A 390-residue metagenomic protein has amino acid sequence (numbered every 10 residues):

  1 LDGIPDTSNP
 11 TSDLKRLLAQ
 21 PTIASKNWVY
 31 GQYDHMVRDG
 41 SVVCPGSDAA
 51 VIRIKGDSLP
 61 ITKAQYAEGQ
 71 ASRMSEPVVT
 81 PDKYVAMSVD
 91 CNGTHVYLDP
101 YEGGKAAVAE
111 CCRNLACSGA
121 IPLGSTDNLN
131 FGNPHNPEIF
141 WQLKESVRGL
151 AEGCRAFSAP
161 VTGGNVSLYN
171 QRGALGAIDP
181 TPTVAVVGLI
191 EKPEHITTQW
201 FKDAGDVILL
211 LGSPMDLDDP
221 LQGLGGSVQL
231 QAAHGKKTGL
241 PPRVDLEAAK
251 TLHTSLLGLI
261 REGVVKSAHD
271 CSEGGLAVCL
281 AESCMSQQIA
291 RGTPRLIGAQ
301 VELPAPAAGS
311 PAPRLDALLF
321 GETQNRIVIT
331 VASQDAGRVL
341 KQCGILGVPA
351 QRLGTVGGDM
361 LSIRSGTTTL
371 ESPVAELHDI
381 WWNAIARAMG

Functional and structural regions predicted by a protein language model:
L1-G69, V78-G390: Glycine/proline-enriched, intrinsically flexible loops and inter-domain linkers
